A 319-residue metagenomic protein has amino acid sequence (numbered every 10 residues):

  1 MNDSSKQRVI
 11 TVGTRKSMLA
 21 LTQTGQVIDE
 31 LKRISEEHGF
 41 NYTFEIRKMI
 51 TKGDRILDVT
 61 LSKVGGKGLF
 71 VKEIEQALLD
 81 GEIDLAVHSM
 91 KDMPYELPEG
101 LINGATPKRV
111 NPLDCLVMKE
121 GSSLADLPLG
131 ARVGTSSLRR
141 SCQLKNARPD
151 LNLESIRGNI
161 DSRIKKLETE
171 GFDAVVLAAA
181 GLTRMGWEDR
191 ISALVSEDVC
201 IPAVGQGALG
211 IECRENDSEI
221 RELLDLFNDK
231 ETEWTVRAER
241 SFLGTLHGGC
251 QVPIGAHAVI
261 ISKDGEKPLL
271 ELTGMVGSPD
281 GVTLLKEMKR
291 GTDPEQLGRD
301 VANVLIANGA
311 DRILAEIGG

Functional and structural regions predicted by a protein language model:
N2-I50, I56, K63, V71 (+1 more regions): Small-molecule-sensing regulatory modules
L57-D84: Short, structured active-site "lid" loops
L79, D84-S89, D173-A178: Paired acidic/hydrophobic, glycine-rich loop segments that form the ligand-binding mouth/hinge of periplasmic-binding
M90-K91, E99-L151: A conserved helix-loop-strand patch within extracytoplasmic ligand-binding domains of the periplasmic binding
M90-M93, A180-L182: Short glycine-rich anion-binding loops that position phosphate/pyrophosphate groups of nucleotides and phosphorylated
E96, Q143, M185: Glycine/Thr-rich phosphate-binding loops of Rossmann-like dinucleotide-binding domains
